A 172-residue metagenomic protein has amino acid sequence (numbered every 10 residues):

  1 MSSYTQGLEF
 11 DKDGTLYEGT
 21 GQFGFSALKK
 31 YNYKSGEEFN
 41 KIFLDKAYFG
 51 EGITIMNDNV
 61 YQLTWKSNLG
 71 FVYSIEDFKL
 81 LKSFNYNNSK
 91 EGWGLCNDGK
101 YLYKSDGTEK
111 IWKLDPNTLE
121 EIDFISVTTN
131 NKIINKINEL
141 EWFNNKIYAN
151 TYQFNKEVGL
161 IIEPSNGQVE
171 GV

Functional and structural regions predicted by a protein language model:
M1, G36-L44, K79-N85, E121-K132 (+1 more regions): A short beta-strand motif characteristic of beta-propeller blades
M1-K12, K46-N57, N87-G99, N131-N145: Beta-rich, blade/repeat-based domains predominating in secreted/periplasmic proteins but also intracellular
Y17-Q22, V60-S67, L102-T108, A149-F154: Conserved beta-strand positions in repeat-built beta-propeller and related beta-rich domains
E18-I42: Beta-propeller domains
F25-K29, N68-V72, E109-L114, N155-I161: Structural motif
Y31-G36, S74-F78, D115-L119, E163-G167: Short loop/turn segments that connect beta-strands within beta-propeller blades
K34-V72, K79-S89: Blade-loop segments of beta-propeller domains
L69-T129: Hydrophobic, well-structured mid-protein blocks that either form specific transmembrane helices
